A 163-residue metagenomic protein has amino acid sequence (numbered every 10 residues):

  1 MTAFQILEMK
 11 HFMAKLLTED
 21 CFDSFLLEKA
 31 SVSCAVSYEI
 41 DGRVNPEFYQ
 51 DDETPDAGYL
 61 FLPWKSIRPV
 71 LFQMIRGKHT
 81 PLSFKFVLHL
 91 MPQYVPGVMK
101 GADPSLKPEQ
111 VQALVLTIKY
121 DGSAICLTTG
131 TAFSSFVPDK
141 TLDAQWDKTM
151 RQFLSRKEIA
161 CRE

Functional and structural regions predicted by a protein language model:
M1-K65: Charge-rich, low-complexity N-terminal segments
A3-I6, D52, D56, I67 (+4 more regions): Generic alpha-helix detector with strongest preference for long hydrophobic helices that associate with membranes
L27, S31-V32, N45, Q93-V95 (+2 more regions): Generic "edge-of-domain/loop-turn" microfeature
A30-C34, Y38, R43, K107 (+3 more regions): Short, surface-exposed, charged/polar-biased interaction segments
E39, V44, P55, G101-Q110 (+3 more regions): General N-terminal targeting signals
G58-A124: Surface-exposed, low-hydrophobicity interaction/linker segments
I125-E163: Mixed-charge, glycine-accented linear interaction segment located at domain edges/termini
